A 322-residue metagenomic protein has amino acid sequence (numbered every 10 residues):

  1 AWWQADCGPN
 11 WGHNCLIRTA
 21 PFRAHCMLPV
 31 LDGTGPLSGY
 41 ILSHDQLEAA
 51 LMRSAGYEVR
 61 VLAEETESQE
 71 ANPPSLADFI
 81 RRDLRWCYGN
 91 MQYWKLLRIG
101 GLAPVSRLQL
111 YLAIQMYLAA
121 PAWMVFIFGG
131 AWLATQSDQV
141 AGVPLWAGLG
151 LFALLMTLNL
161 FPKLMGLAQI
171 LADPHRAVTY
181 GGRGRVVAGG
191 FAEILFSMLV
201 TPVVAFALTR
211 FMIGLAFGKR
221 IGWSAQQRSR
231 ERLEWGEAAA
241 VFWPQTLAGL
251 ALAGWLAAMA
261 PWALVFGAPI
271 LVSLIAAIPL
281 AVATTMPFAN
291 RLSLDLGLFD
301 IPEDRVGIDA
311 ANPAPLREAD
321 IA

Functional and structural regions predicted by a protein language model:
A1-V186, G190, I194, M198 (+1 more regions): Non-transmembrane catalytic domains and loops of membrane-associated enzymes and transporters that build or traffic
T19, C26, A63, F206 (+2 more regions): Active-site proximal loops enriched in glycine and acidic residues that flank catalytic Cys/His/Asp and coordinate
E58, I170, L208, G218 (+2 more regions): Short, well-ordered loop/turn and helix-capping segments at boundaries between secondary-structure elements and domains
P162-D173, L208-L215, G254-P261: Transmembrane alpha-helical segments in integral membrane proteins
I194-M212: Hydrophobic, aromatic-rich membrane-embedded alpha-helical segments
F211-G236: Membrane-helix boundary/interface segments in integral membrane proteins
W235-A322: C-terminal amphipathic alpha-helical interaction region
